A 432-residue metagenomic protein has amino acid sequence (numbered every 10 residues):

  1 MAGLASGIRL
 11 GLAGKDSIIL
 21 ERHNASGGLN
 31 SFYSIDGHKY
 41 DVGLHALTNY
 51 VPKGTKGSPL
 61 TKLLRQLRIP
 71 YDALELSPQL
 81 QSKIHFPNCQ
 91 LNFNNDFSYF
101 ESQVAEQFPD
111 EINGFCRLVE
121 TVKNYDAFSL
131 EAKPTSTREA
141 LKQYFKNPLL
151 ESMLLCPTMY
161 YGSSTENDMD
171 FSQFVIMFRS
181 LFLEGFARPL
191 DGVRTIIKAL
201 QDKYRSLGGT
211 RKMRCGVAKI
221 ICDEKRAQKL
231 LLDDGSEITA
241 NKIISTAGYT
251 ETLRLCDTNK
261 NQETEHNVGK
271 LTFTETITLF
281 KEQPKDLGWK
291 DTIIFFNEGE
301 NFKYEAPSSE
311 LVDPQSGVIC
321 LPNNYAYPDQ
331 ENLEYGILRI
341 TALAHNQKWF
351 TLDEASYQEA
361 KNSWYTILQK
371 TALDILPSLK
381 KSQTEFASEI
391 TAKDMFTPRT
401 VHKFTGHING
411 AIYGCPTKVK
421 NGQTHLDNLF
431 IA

Functional and structural regions predicted by a protein language model:
M1-N113: N-terminal glycine-rich phosphate/pyrophosphate-binding loop and immediately adjacent elements
D72-E75, T210-K212, T391: General small-molecule cofactor/ligand-binding pocket signal
F86-M169: Rossmann-like flavin
E151-Y161, V318, P377-A432: A glycine-rich dinucleotide-binding beta-alpha-beta segment and adjacent secondary-structure elements that constitute
M153, P157-A187, G422-D427: Active-site-adjacent "gating/activation" loops or surface patches in catalytic cores
F174-L232, I238: Helical element adjacent to the flavin cofactor pocket in flavoenzyme catalytic cores
A218-N332: Mid-domain catalytic core of redox enzymes that form a hydrophobic substrate pocket/lid adjacent to a catalytic redox
K285-F396: C-terminal segments that line or cap access tunnels to active or ligand-binding sites in enzymes and enzyme-associated
